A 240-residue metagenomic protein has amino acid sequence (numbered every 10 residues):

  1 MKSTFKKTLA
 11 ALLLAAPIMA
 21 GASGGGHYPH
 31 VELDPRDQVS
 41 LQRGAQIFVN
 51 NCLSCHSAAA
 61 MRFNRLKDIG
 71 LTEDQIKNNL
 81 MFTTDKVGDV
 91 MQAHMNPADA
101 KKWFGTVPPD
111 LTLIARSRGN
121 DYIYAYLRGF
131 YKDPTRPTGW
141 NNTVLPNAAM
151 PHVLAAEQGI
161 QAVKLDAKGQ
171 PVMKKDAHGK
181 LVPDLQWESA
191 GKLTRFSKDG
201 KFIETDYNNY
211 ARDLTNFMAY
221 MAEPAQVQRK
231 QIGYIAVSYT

Functional and structural regions predicted by a protein language model:
M1-A10: Bacterial N-terminal signal peptides that target proteins for export
A15-P17: N-terminal signal peptide c-region/cleavage motif recognized by signal peptidases
G21-Q46, S57-D68, I76, A222-K230: Electrostatic cytochrome c docking/interface patches
V39, R43, I47, R118 (+3 more regions): Extracytoplasmic/secreted proteins, especially bacterial periplasmic and envelope-associated proteins
F48-A59, L214: The canonical Cys-X-X-Cys-His
L71-T143, A148-D176, S189-Y207: Electron-transfer interface patches adjacent to heme c in soluble/periplasmic c-type cytochromes and di-/multiheme
K198-A236: Short, aromatic-rich amphipathic segments at membrane interfaces that lie adjacent to a transmembrane helix or signal
T240: Conserved small/polar residues in nucleotide/adenosyl-binding loops
